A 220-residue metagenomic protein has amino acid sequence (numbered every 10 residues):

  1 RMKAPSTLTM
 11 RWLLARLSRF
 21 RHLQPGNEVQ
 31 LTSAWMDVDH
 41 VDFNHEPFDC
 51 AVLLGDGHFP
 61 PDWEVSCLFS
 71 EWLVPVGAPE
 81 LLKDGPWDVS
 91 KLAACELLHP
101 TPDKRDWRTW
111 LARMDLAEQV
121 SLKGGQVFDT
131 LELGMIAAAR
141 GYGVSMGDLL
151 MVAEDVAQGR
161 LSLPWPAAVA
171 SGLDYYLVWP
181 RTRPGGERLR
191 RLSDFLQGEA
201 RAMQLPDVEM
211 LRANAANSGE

Functional and structural regions predicted by a protein language model:
R1-D56, E209-E220: Central regulatory/effector-binding core of bacterial HTH transcription factors
R1-K3, A51, L98, S145 (+1 more regions): Short, well-ordered beta-strand segments
H22, G26, A153-Q158, A168-E220: C-terminal effector-binding regulatory domain of bacterial HTH transcription factors
T32-C95, P102-K104, L111-Q119, G124-V127: Acidic, Gly/Pro-rich loop/turn segments at junctions of secondary structure
F43-N44, L92, I136-G141, V156 (+1 more regions): Hydrophobic residues within well-ordered alpha-helices
G55, P79, L149-L150, A168: Short secondary-structure boundary segments
P60-F69, D155-W165: Ligand-binding "clamshell"
Q119-L163, A170-S171: Hydrophobic hinge/microswitch elements
